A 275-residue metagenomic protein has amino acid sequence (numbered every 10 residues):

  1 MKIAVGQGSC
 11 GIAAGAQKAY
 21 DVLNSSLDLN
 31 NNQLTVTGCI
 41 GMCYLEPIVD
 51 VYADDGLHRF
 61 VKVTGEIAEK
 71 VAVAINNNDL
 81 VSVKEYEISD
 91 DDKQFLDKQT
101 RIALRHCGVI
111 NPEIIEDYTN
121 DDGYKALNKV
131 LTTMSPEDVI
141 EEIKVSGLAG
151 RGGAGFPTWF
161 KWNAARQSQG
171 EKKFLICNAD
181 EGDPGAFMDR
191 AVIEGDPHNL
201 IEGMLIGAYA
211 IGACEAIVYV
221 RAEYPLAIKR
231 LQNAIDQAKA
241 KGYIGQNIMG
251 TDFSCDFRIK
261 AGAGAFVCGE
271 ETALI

Functional and structural regions predicted by a protein language model:
M1-I275: Feature of Fe-S/electron-transfer and energy-metabolism proteins that preferentially highlights extended coupling
